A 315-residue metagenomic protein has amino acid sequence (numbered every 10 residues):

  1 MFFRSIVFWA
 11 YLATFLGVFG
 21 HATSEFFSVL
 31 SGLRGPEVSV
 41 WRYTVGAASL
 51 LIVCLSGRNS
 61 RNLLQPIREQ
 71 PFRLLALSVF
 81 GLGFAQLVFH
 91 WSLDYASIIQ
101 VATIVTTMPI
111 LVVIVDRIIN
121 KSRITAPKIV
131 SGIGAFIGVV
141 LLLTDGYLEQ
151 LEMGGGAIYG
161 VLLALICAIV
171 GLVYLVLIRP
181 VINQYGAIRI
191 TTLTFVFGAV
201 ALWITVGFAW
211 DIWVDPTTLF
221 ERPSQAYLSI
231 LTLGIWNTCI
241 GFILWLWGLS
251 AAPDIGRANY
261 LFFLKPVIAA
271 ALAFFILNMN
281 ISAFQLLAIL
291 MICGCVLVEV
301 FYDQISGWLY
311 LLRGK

Functional and structural regions predicted by a protein language model:
M1, Y43, D145, A226 (+1 more regions): C-terminal-most transmembrane helix of multi-pass membrane proteins
M1-W41, G46, V79, E152-P180 (+3 more regions): Glycine-/small-residue-enriched transmembrane alpha-helix faces in small-molecule transporters and effluxers
I6-A10, G32-V40, P66-F72, T144-V170 (+2 more regions): Juxtamembrane helix-entry segments on the extracytoplasmic side of multipass membrane proteins
G20, R58-Q100, I104-V105, L141 (+1 more regions): Specific transmembrane alpha-helical segments of multi-pass solute transporters/efflux pumps, especially DMT/EamA
L33-F84, L111-V112, V170-L177, T192-I212 (+4 more regions): Transmembrane alpha-helices of multi-pass small-molecule transport proteins
E37-V40, T44-A48, H90-K128, I255-F274: Specific alpha-helical transmembrane segments that line the substrate/conduction pathway and gating interfaces
W41, V101-T107, I178-A199, T238-F275: Helix-helix packing/entry segments at the starts of transmembrane helices
L50, C54, I124-G146, F284-D303: Hydrophobic transmembrane alpha-helices of multi-pass small-molecule transport proteins
